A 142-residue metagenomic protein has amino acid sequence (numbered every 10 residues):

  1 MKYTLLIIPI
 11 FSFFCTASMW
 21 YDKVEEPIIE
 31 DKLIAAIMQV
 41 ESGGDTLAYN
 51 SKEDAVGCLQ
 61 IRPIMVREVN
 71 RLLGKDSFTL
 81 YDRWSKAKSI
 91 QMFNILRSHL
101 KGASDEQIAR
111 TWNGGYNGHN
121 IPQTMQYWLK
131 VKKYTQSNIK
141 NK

Functional and structural regions predicted by a protein language model:
Y3-F14: Sec-dependent N-terminal signal peptides
M19-P27, Q136-K142: Extracytoplasmic and endomembrane cell-envelope/extracellular-matrix remodeling and assembly machinery
I28-D45, I61, F93, I108-Y116: Short, functionally critical alpha-helical segments immediately adjacent to catalytic or ligand/cofactor-binding
I28-E30, K52, A103-D105: Extracellular/periplasmic catalytic domains that process cell-envelope and extracellular macromolecules
M38-L73: Secreted/periplasmic proteins that engage bacterial cell-wall peptidoglycan
T46-L47, H119-P122: Extracytoplasmic/secreted cell-surface and envelope-processing proteins
P63-N120, W128-S137: Alpha-helical segment that forms one wall of the substrate-binding/catalytic cleft in peptidoglycan-active domains
M125: Active-site-proximal loop/helix of nucleotide/amide-processing enzymes and allied scaffolds
